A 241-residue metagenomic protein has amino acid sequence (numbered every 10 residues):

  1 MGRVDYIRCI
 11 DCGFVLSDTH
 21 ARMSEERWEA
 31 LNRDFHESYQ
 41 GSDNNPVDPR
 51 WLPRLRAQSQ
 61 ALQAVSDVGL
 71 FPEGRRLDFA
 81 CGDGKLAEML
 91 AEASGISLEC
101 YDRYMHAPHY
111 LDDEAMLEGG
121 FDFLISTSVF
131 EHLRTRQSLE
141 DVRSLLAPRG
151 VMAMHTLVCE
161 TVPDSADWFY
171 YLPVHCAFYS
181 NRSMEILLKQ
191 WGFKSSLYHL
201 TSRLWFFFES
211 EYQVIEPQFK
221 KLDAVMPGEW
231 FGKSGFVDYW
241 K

Functional and structural regions predicted by a protein language model:
M1-F123, T127, R136-E140, F219-K241: Conserved N-terminal segment of class I S-adenosyl-L-methionine
H106, E131, I186: Extracellular glycan-modifying ectodomains
S128, H132, H175: Histidine-centered divalent metal-coordination motifs
S128, T156, H199-L200: Active-site proximal loops enriched in glycine and acidic residues that flank catalytic Cys/His/Asp and coordinate
L133-R134, Y179: Residue-level signal for the nucleotide or nucleotide-sugar donor/cofactor binding architecture
S138-V151: A short glycine-rich, Lys/Arg-flanked "PGG" loop and its adjoining helix->strand segment in the class I
M154-A177, R182-L187: Short, glycine-/aromatic-enriched active-site segment of Class I SAM-dependent methyltransferases
N181, E185-K241: Rossmann-like AdoMet/SAM-dependent catalytic core
